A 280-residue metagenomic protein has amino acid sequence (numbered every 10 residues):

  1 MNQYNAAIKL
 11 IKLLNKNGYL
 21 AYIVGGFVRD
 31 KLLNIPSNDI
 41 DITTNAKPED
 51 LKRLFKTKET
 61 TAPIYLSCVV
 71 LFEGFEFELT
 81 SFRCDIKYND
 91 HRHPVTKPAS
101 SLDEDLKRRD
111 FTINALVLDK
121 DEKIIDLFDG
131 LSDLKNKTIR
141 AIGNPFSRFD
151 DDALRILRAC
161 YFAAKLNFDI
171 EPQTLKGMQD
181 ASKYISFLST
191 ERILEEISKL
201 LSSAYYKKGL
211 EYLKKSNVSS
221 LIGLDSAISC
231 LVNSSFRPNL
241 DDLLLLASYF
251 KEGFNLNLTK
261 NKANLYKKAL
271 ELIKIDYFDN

Functional and structural regions predicted by a protein language model:
M1-N280: Catalytic cores of the polymerase beta-like nucleotidyltransferase superfamily and closely associated nucleotide
